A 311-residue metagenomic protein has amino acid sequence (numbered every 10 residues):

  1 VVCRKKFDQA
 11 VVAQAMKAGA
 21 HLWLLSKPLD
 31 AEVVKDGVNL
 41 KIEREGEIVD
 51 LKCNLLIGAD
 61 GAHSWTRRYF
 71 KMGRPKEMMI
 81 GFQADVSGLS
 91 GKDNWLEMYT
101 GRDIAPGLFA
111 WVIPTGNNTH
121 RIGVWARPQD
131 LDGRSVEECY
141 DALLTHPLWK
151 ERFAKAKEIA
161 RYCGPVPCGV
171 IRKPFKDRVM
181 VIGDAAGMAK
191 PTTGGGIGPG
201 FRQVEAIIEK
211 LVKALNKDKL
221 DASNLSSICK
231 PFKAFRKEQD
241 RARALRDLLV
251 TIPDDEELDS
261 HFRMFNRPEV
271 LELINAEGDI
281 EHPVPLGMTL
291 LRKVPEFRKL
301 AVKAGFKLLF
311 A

Functional and structural regions predicted by a protein language model:
V1-K6: Active-site-adjacent segment of FAD-dependent monooxygenases/related oxidoreductases
D8, D60, D184: Acidic active-site catalytic centers that drive phospho-/nucleotidyl reactions and related ester hydrolyses
Q9, L24-S26, A160: Short loop/edge segments at beta-strand edges and connector loops that shape dinucleotide/nucleotide cofactor-binding
A10, Q14, A18, A206 (+1 more regions): Generic non-transmembrane alpha-helical segments
A13-F153, P167-V170, G187: Predominantly flavin-linked oxidoreductase catalytic cores and closely associated redox partners
D30, L131-N216, S226-S227: FAD/FMN-dependent oxidoreductases across multiple families
N118-H120, G183, R241: Short acidic (Asp/Glu) and glycine-rich catalytic loops that position anionic groups and cofactors
V212-A311: C-terminal helical "tail/cap" subdomain of flavin- and related membrane-associated enzymes
